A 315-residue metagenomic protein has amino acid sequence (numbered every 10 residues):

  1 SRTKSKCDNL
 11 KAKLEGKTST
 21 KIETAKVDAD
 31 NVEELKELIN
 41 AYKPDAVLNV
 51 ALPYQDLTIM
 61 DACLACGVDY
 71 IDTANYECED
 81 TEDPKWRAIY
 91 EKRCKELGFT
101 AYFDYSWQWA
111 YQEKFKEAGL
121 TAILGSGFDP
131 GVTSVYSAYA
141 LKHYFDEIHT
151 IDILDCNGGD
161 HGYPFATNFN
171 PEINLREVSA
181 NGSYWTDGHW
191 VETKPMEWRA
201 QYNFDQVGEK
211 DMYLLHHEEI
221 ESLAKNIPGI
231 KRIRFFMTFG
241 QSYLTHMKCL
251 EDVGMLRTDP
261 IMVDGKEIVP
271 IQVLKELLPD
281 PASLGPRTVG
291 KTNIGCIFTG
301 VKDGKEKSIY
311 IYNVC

Functional and structural regions predicted by a protein language model:
T3-S5: Helix N-cap at the beta1-alpha1 junction of Rossmann-like dinucleotide-binding domains, i.e., the first residues
L10-S19: Short, conserved SAM-binding/catalytic segment of Class I S-adenosyl-L-methionine-dependent methyltransferases
T18-K26, V68-T73: Short hydrophobic/aromatic-enriched beta-strand-loop microsegments
E23-A25, I123, R234-F236: General small-molecule cofactor/ligand-binding pocket signal
E23-D30, G127, C315: Short beta->alpha junction loops
K26-P44, A51, Q55: Conserved Rossmann-fold cofactor-binding substructure of NAD(P)-dependent oxidoreductases
P53-P171: Glycine-/Pro-rich loop/turn segments that contact NAD(P) or position catalytic residues in Rossmann-like domains
K142-C315: C-terminal catalytic/substrate-binding lobe primarily of soluble NAD(P)-dependent oxidoreductases
